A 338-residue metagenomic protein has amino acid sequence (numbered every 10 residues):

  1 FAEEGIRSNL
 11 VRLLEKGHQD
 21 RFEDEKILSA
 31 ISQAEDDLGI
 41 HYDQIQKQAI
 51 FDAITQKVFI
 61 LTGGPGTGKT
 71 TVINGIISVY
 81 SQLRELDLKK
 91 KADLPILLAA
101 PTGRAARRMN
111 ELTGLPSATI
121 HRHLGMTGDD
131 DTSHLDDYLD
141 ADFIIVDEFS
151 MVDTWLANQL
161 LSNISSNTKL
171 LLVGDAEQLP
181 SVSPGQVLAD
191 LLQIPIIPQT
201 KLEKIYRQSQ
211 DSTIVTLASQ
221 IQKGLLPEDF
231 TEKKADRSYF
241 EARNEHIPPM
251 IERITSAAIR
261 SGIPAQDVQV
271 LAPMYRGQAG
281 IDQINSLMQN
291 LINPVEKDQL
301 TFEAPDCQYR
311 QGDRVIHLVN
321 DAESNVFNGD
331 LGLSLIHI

Functional and structural regions predicted by a protein language model:
F1-E23: Interdomain "pre-motor" coupling segment immediately N-terminal to P-loop NTPase/helicase cores
I40-I54: N-terminal pre-P-loop "Q-motif" helix
T55-F59: Pre-Walker A (Motif I) flank of P-loop NTPase domains
T62-S78, L86-P101, R237-A242, S261-R276: Conserved RecA-like ASCE P-loop NTPase motor core of nucleic-acid helicases/translocases
T71, G75, V79, L83 (+5 more regions): Conserved helicase motor core of SF1/SF2 NTP-dependent helicases
K89, A176-S324: Conserved helicase motor core of P-loop NTPases
S324-D330: Short coil-to-beta-strand transition motifs
I336-I338: Conserved small/polar residues in nucleotide/adenosyl-binding loops
